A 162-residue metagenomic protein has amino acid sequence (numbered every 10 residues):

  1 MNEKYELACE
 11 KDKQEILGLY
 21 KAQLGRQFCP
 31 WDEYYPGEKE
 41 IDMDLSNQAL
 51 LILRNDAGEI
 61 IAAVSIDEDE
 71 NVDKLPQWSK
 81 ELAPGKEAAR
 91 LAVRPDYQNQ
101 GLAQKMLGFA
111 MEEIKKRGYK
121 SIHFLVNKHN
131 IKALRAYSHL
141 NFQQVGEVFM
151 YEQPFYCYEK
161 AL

Functional and structural regions predicted by a protein language model:
E3-G18: A short beta-loop-alpha structural element at the N-terminal edge of CoA-dependent acyl/N-acetyltransferase catalytic
E10, Q23-A89, R94, L107-G108: Acetyl-CoA-dependent GNAT
K21, S138-G146: Conserved acetyl-CoA-binding loop of GNAT-fold acetyltransferases
V93, N99-E112, R135-H139: Conserved acetyl-CoA-binding loop-helix of GNAT-fold acetyltransferases
Q98, F124-L134, M150-P154: Conserved beta-strand-loop-alpha-helix junction that forms the acyl-donor binding cleft
L107, I114-L125: Conserved GNAT acetyl-CoA-binding A-motif
H139, F149-L162: Terminal substrate-recognition subdomain of acyl/acetyltransferases
